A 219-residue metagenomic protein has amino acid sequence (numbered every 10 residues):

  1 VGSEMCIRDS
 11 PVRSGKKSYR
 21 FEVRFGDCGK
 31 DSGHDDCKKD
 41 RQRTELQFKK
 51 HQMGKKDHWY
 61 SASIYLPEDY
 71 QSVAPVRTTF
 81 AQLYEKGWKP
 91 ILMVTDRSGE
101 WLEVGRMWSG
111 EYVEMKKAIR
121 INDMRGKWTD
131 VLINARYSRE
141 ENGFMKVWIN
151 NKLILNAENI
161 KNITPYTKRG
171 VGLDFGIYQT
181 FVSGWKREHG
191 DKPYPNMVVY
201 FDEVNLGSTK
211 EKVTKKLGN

Functional and structural regions predicted by a protein language model:
V1-I7: Short, small-residue-biased leader/transition segments that mark boundaries at the very start of proteins
R8-R43: Short carbohydrate-recognition loop motifs
F25-K38, K86-M93, G110-M115, L155 (+1 more regions): Short, surface-exposed beta-strand/loop "edge" segments at domain boundaries and coil↔beta transitions
F48-K49, M115-R120, R187-P193: Active-site rim elements
M53-R125, L132-R136, N142-G170: Active-site cradle of extracellular carbohydrate-active enzymes
A62, V131, D202-L206: Extracellular beta-strand elements of beta-rich domains used for carbohydrate recognition/degradation or cell-matrix
E158-D202: Flexible glycan-contacting loops in extracellular carbohydrate-active proteins
G207-N219: Extended recognition patches within non-cytosolic domains
